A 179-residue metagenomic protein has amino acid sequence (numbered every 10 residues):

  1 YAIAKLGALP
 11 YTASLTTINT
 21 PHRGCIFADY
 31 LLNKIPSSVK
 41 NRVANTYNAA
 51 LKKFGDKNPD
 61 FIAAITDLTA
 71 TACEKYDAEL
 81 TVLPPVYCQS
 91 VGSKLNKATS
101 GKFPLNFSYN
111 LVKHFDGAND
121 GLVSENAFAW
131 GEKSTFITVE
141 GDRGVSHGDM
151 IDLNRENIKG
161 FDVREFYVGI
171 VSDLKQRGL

Functional and structural regions predicted by a protein language model:
Y1-A2, N19: Conserved beta-strand->loop/alpha-helix structural units within folded catalytic cores of enzymes with alpha/beta
G7-L179: Helical cap/lid subdomain of alpha/beta-hydrolase-fold lipid enzymes that gates access to the catalytic pocket
